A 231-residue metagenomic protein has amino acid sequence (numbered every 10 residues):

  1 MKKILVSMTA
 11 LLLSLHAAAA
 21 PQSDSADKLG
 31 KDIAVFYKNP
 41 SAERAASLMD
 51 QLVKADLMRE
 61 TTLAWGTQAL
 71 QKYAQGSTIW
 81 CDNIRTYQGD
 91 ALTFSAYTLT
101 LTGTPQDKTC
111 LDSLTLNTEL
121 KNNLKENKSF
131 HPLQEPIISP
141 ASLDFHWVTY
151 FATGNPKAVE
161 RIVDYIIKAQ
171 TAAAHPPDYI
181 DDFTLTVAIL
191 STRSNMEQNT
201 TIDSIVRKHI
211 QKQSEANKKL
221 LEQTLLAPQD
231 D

Functional and structural regions predicted by a protein language model:
M1-I4: Positively charged n-region of N-terminal signal peptides that target proteins for export
S7-S14: Bacterial N-terminal signal peptides
L15-A19: Sec/Tat signal peptide C-region and signal peptidase I cleavage site
A20-D231: Non-catalytic all-alpha helical scaffold/repeat segments
